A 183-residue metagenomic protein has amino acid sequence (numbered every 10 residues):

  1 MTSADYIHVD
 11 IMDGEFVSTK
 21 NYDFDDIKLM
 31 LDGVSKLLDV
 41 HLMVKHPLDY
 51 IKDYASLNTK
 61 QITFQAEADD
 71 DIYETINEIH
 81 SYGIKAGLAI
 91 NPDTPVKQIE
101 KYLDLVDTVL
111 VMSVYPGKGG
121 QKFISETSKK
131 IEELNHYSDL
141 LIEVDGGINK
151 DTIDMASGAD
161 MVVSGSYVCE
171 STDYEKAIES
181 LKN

Functional and structural regions predicted by a protein language model:
M1-V9, K52-K60, I99-M112: Alpha/beta enzyme core
I7-V9, L38-L42, K60-F64, A86-I90 (+3 more regions): Hydrophobic faces of well-ordered beta-strands that scaffold small-molecule active sites in alpha/beta enzyme cores
H8-E78: N-terminal active-site wall of soluble small-molecule enzyme domains
V9-D10, Y54, V109, L134 (+4 more regions): Conserved, mostly hydrophobic/aromatic
M12-G14, M43-P47, E67, N91-D93 (+3 more regions): Active-site beta-loop-alpha junctions enriched in small/polar residues
K20-V40, N77-A89, S125-I148, L181-N183: Alpha-helix-loop-beta-strand connector modules within alpha/beta enzyme cores
H46-S56, T94-L105, G146-V162: Catalytic cores of alpha/beta
I62-D70, L110-G120, A159-I178: Glycine-rich phosphate-binding active-site loops on the catalytic face of alpha/beta enzymes
